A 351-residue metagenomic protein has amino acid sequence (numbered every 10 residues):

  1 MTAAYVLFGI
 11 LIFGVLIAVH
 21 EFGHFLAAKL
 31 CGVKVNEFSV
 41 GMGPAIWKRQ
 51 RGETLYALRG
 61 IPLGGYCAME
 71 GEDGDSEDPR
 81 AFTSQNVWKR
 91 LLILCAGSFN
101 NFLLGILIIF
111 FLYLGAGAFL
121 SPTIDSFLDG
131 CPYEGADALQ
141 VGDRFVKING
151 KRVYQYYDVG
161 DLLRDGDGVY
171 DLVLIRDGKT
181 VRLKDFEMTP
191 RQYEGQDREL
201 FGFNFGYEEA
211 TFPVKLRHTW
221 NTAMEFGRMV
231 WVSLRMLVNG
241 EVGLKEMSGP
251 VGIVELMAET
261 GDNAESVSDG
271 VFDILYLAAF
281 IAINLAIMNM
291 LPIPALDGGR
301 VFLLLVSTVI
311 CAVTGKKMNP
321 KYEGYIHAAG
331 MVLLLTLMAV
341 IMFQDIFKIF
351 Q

Functional and structural regions predicted by a protein language model:
A4-D78, M288-V309: Small-residue-rich helix-interface/hinge motifs
A4-F8, I12, K89-I93, F272-Y276: Alpha-helical transmembrane segments of integral membrane proteins
F8, L30, T54-A57, I61-D129 (+1 more regions): Internal alpha-helical transmembrane segments
F13-I17, A68, N101, F280-M290 (+1 more regions): Alpha-helical transmembrane segments of multi-pass membrane proteins
Q85, L128-C131, E187-L285, L305-A329 (+1 more regions): Functional transmembrane alpha-helices
L107-G115, A286, M290, V309 (+1 more regions): Hydrophobic membrane-targeting alpha-helices
E134-Y156: Conserved PDZ fold ligand-binding element
V146, D161-D197: PDZ-domain C-terminal substructure recognizer with occasional recognition of PDZ-binding tails
